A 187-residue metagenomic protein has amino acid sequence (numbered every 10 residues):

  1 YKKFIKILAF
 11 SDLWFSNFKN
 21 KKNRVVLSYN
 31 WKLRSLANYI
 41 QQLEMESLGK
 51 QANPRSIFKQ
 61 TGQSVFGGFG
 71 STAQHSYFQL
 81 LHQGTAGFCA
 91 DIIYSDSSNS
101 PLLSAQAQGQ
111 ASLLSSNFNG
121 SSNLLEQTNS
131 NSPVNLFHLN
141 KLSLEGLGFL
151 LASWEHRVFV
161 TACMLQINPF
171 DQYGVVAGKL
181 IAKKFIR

Functional and structural regions predicted by a protein language model:
Y1-R187: A SIS-like phosphosugar-recognition module
